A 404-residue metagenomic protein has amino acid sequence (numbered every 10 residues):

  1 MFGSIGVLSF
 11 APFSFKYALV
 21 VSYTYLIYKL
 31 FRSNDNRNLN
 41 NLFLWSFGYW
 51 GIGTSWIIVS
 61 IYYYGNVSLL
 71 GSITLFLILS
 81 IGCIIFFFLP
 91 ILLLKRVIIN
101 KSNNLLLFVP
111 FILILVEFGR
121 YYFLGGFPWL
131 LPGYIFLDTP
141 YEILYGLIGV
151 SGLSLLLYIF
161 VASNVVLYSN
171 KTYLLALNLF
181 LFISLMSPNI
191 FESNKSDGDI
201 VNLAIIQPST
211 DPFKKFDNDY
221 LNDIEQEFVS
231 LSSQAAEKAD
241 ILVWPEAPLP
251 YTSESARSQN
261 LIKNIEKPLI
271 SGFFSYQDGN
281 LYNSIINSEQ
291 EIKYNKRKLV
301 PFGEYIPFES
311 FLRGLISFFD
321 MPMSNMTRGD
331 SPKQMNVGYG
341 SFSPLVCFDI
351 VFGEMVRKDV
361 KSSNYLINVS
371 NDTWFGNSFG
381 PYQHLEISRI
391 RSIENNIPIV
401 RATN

Functional and structural regions predicted by a protein language model:
M1-F191, S388-R391, P398-N404: Membrane-embedded alpha-helical bundles of multi-pass enzymes that act on lipidic or dolichyl-linked glycan substrates
S193-N404: Soluble catalytic domains of enzymes that build or remodel membrane lipids, polysaccharides, and related
